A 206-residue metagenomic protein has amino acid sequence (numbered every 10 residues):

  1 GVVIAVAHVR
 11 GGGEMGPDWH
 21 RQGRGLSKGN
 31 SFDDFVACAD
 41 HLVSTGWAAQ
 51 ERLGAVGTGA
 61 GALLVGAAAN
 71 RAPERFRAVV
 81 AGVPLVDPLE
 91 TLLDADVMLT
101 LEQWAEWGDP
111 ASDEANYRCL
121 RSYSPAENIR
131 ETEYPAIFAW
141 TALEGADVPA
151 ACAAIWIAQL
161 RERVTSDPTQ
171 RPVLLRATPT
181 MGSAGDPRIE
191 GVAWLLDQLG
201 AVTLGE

Functional and structural regions predicted by a protein language model:
G1-V2: Phosphate-binding active sites in nucleotide-utilizing proteins
V6-E206: Active-site-proximal cap/loop segments of hydrolase catalytic domains
